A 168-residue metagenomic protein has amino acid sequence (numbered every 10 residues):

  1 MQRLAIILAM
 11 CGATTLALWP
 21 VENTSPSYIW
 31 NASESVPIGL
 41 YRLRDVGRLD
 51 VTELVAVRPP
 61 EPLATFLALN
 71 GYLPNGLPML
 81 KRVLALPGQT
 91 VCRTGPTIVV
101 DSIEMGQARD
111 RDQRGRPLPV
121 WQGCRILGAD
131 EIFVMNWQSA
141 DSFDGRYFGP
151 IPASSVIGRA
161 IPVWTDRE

Functional and structural regions predicted by a protein language model:
M1-P78, I126, F148-E168: Protein maturation boundaries and topogenic segments
S35, L77-M79, A85, L118-W121: Residues that act as N-cap/strand-start positions at coil-to-secondary-structure junctions
L40, L54, T90, E131-I132: Residue-level marker of beta-strand positions
V46, P60, P96, I103 (+3 more regions): Surface loops and adjacent helix of pleckstrin homology
N75-Q107: Mid-length scaffold segments of soluble, non-membrane domains
A108-Q113, P117-A160, W164: Acidic/glycine-rich C-terminal interaction modules and beta/coil loop segments that lie outside canonical DNA-binding
